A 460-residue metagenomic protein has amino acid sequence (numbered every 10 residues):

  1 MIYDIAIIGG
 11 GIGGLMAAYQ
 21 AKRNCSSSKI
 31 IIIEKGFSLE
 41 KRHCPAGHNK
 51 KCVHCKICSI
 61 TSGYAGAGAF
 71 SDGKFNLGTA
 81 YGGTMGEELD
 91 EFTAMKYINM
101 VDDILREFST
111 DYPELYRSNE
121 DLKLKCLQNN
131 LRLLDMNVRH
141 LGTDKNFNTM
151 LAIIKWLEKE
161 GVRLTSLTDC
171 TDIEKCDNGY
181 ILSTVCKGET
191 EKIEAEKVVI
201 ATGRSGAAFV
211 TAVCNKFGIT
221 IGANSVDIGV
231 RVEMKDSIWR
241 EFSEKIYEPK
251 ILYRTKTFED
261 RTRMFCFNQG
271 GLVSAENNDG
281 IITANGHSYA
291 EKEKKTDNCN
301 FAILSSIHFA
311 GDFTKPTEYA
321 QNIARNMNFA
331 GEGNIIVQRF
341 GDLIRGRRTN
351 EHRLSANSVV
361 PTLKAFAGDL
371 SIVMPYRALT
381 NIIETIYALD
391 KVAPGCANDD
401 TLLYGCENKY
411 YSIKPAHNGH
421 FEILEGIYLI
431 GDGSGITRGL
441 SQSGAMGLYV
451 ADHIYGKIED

Functional and structural regions predicted by a protein language model:
M1-G82, Y116-D460: Residues forming the flavin
G63-E114: Dinucleotide-binding Rossmann-like beta1-alpha1 core, especially the glycine-rich loop that anchors the ADP
